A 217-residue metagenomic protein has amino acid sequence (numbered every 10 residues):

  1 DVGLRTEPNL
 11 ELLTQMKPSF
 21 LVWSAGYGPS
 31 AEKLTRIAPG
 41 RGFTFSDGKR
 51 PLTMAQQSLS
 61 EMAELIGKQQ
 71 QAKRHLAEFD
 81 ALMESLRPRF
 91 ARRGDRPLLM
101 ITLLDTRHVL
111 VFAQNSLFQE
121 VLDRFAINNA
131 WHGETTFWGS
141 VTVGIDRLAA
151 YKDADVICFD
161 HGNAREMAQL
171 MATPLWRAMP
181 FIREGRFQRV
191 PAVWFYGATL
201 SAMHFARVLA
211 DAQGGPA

Functional and structural regions predicted by a protein language model:
D1-M16, F20, G26: A short, structured surface patch at a secondary-structure boundary
D1-R5, H132-W138, P180: Short, solvent-exposed loop/beta-turn-alpha elements that line the ligand-binding surface or hinge of extracytoplasmic
T14-W23, L148, D153-I157: Proline-aspartate-enriched helix->loop->beta-strand connector
R36-A38, F125, I182-R183: Short, structured coil segments at secondary-structure junctions
A38-L104, F195, T199-A217: Extracytoplasmic substrate-binding proteins
T53-Q57, Y151-A217: Structured C-terminal subdomain patch of bacterial secreted/periplasmic proteins
V111-S140: Alpha-helical, coiled-coil/dimerization segments enriched in small aliphatic residues
D123, V143-K152: Small-molecule-sensing regulatory modules
